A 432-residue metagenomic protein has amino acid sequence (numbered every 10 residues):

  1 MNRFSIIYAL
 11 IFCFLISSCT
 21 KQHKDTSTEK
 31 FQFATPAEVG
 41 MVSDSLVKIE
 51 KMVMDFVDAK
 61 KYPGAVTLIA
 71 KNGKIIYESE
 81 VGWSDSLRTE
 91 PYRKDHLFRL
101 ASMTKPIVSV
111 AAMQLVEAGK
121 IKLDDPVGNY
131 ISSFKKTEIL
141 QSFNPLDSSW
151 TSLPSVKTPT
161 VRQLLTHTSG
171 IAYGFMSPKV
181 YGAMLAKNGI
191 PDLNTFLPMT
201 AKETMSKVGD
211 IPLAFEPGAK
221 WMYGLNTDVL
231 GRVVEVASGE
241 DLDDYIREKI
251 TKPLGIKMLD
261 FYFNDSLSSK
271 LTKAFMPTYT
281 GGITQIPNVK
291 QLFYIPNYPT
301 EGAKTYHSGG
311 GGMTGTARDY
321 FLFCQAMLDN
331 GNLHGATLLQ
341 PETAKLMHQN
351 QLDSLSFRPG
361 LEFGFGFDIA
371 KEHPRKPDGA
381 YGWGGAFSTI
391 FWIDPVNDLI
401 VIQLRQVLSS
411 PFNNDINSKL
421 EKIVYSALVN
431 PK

Functional and structural regions predicted by a protein language model:
M1-E29: Bacterial Sec-dependent N-terminal signal peptides
Q22, D329, L333, T343 (+3 more regions): Short, gly/Ser/Thr-rich active-site loops of penicillin-recognizing serine hydrolases
S27, F31-L100, K120, I139-N144 (+2 more regions): Short, conserved catalytic-motif segment at the N-terminal edge
V42, K105, T316: Short, conserved phosphate/pyrophosphate- and ester-handling motifs at nucleotide-, phospho-/glycolipid
V53, G73, F98-Y130, K135 (+3 more regions): Active-site SXXK
G82-S84, K290, V407: A generic structural motif
E138-R375: Short, surface-exposed loop or secondary-structure junction motifs that flank catalytic or metal-binding residues
W392, D398-L408: Short, well-ordered beta-strand elements
